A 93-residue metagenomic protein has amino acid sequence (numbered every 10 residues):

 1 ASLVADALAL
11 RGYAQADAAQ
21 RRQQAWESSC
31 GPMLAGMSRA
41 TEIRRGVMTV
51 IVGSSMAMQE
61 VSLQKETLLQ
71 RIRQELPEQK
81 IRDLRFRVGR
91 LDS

Functional and structural regions predicted by a protein language model:
A1-S28, G36-E42, E78-S93: N-terminal presequence-like segments and adjacent domain-start helices
P32: Single-stranded RNA-binding regions, centering on S1/OB-family and related RNA-binding modules
R45-K65: A short interface-forming secondary-structure element
M58-K80: Short, non-transmembrane amphipathic alpha-helical segments
